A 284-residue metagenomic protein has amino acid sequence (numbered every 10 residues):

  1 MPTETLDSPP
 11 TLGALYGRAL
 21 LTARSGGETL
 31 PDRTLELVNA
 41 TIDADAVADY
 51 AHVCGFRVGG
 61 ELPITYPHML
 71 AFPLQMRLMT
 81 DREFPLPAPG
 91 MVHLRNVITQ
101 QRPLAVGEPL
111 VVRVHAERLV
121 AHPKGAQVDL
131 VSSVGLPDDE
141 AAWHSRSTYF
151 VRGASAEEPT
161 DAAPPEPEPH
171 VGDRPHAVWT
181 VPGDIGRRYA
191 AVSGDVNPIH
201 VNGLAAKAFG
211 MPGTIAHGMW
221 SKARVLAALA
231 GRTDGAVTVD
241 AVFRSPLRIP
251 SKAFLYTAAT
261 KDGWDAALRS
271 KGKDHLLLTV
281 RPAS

Functional and structural regions predicted by a protein language model:
M1-R95, P159-R232: Hot-dog-fold acyl-thioester-processing enzymes
M1-S25, L74-M76, L94-R95, T99-V181 (+2 more regions): HotDog/MaoC-like acyl-thioester-processing domains
A88-P103, D234-R244: Small beta-barrel nucleic-acid-binding modules, principally OB-folds
L204-D262, L268-L277: Catalytic-pocket segment enriched in acidic/His residues
